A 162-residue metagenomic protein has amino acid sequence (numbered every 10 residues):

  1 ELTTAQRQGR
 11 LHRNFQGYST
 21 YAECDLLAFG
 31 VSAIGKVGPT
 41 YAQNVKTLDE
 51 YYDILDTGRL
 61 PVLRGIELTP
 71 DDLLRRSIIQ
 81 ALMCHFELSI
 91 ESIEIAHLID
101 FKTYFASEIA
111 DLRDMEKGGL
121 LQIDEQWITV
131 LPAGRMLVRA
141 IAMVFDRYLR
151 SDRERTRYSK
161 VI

Functional and structural regions predicted by a protein language model:
E1-A5, D114, M136: Short secondary-structure transition/capping segments
E1-K102, T156-I162: C-terminal scaffold of the Radical SAM
L73, S77, L88, S107-A110 (+2 more regions): Short amphipathic alpha-helical segments
D100-K117: Short amphipathic alpha-helical interaction segments
E116-Q126: A short, conserved structural fragment
W127-L131: Minor-groove-contacting beta-hairpin "wing" of winged helix-turn-helix DNA-binding domains
A133-I162: Short, amphipathic alpha-helical interaction segments positioned at domain boundaries
